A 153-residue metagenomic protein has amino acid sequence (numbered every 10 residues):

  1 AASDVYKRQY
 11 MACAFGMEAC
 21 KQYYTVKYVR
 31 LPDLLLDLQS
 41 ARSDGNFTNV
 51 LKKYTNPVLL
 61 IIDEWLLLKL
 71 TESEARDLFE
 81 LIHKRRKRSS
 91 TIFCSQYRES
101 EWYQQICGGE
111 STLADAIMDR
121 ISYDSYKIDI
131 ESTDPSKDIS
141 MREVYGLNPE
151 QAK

Functional and structural regions predicted by a protein language model:
A1-Y6: Short, small-residue-biased leader/transition segments that mark boundaries at the very start of proteins
K7-Y24: Walker A/P-loop
E18-C20, K27, V50-Y54, L59: Short, conserved, surface-exposed binding loops centered on an aromatic residue
Y23-L34: Short beta-strand-centered segment that lines the nucleotide-binding/catalytic pocket of NTP-utilizing
Y24-T25, N56-L59, K87-F93: Loop/turn-to-beta-strand initiation segments
L34-K52, W65-K153: Replace "adjacent to P-loop NTPase cores in ATP/GTP-dependent enzymes" with "adjacent to NTP-binding cores
